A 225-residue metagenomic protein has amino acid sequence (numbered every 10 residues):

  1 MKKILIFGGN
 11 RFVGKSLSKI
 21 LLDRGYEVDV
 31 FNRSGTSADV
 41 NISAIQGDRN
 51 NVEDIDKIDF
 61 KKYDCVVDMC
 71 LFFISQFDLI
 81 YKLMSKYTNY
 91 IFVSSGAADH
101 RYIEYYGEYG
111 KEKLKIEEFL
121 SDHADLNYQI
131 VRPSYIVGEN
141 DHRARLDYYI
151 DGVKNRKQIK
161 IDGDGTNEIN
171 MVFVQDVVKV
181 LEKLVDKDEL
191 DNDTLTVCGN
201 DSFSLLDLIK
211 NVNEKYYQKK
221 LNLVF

Functional and structural regions predicted by a protein language model:
I4-R24: N-terminal Rossmann NAD(P)H-binding glycine-rich loop of SDR-like oxidoreductase domains
F7, G138, D162-N167, L195-F203 (+1 more regions): Glycine-rich Rossmann NAD(P)(H)-binding loop
N41-V52, M69-F72: Rossmann-fold cofactor-recognition segment
I58-G107, K111-S121: NAD(P)-cofactor binding segment of oxidoreductase domains
Y105-E117, R143-D147, N167-M171, S202: Short-chain dehydrogenase/reductase
E118-N140: Conserved beta-loop-beta element that borders a ligand/cofactor-binding pocket
A144-Y148, D162-V185, N192-D193, L206-D207: Substrate-positioning beta->alpha
K183-F225: Mid/C-terminal beta-alpha module of Rossmann-like enzyme folds, strongest in SDR-family dehydrogenases/epimerases
